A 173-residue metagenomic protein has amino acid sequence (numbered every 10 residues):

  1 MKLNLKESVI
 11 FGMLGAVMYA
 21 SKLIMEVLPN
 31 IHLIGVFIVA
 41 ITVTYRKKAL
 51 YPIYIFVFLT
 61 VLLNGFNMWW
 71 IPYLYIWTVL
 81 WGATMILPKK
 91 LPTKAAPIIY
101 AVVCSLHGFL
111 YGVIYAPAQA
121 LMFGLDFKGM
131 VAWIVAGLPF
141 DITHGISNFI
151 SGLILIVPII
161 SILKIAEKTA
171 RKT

Functional and structural regions predicted by a protein language model:
M1-T44, K48-I55: Hydrophobic transmembrane alpha-helices
V9, M13, V17-A20, I55 (+8 more regions): Lipid-exposed faces of alpha-helical membrane segments in multi-pass integral membrane proteins
V17-I24, F37, T44, L62-L63 (+5 more regions): Residues within alpha-helical transmembrane segments of multi-pass membrane proteins, especially transporters, ion
Y19-H32, I55-K90: Interfacial aromatic-anchored transmembrane helix boundaries in multi-pass membrane proteins
A49-Y54, W69-W70, Y100: Alpha-helical transmembrane segments and their helix-entry boundary regions
W70-P72, T93-T173: Membrane-embedded alpha-helical hairpins and interfacial helices in multi-pass inner-membrane proteins
